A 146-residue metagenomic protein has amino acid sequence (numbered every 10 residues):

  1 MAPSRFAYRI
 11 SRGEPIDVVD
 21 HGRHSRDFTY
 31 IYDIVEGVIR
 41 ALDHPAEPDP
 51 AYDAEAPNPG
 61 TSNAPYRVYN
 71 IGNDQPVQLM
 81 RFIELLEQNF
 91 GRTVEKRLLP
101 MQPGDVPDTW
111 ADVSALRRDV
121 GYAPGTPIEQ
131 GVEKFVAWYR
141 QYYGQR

Functional and structural regions predicted by a protein language model:
Y8-R146: C-terminal substrate-binding subdomain of Rossmann-fold SDR/epimerase-dehydratase oxidoreductases
